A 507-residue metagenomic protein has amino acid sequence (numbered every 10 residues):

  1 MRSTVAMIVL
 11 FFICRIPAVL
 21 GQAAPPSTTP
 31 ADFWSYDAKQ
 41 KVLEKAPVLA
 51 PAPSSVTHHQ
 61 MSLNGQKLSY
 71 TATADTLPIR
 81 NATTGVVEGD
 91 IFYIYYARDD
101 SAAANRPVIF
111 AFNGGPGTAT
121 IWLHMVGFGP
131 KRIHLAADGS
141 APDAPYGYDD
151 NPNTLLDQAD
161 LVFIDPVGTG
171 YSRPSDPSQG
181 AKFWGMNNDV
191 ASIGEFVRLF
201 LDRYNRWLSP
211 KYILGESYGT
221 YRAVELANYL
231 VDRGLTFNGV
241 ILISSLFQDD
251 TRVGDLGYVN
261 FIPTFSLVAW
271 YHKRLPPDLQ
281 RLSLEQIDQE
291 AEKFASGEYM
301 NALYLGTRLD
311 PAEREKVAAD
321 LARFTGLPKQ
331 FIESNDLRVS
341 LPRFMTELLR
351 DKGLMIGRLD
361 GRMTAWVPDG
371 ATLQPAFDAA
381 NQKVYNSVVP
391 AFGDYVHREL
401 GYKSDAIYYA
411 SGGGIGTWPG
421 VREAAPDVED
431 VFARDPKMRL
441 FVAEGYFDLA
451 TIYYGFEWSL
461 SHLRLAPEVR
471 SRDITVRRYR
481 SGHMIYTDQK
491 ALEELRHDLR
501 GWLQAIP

Functional and structural regions predicted by a protein language model:
P25-V42, V86-K182, W458-S461: N-terminal cap/lid subdomain of alpha/beta-hydrolase-fold enzymes
P130-H134, N228-R323: A catalytic-pocket lid/entrance helix-loop region that shapes and gates access to the active site across common
L156-A159, P166, F183-L201: Alpha/beta-hydrolase active-site loop
N205-Y218: Alpha/beta-hydrolase fold nucleophile elbow
G215-N228: Glycine-rich nucleophile elbow surrounding the catalytic serine of serine-hydrolase chemistry
L305-T451: Alpha/beta-hydrolase fold catalytic core
M438, I452-H462: Short alpha-helix in the alpha/beta-hydrolase fold that links the catalytic acid
R480-A491: Catalytic histidine-centered segment of alpha/beta-hydrolase-like enzymes
